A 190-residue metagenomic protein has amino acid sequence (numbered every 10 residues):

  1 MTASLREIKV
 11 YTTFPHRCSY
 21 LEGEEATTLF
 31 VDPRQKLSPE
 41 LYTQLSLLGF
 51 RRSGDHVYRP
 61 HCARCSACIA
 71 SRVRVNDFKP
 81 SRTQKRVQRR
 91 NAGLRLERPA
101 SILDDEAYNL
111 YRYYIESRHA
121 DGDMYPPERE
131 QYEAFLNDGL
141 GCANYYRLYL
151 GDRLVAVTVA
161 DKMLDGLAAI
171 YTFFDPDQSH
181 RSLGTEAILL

Functional and structural regions predicted by a protein language model:
M1-K85, N91-A92: Intrinsically disordered, low-complexity, positively biased terminal segments
R51-C65, S71-H180: A conserved beta-strand-loop-helix scaffold within acyl/acetyltransferase catalytic domains
H180-L190: Conserved acetyl-CoA-binding loop-helix of GNAT-fold acetyltransferases
